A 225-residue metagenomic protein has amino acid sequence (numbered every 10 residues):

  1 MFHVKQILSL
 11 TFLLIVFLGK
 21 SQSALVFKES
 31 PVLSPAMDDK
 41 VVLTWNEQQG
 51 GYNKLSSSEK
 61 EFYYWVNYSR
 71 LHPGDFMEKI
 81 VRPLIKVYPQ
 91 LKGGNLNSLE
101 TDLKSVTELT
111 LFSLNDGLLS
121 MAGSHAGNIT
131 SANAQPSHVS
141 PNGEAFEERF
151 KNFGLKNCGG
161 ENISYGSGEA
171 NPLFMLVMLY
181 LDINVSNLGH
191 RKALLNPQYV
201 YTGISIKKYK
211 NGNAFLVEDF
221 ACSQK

Functional and structural regions predicted by a protein language model:
M1-A24: Bacterial Sec-dependent N-terminal signal peptides
L13, Y63-Y64, N184: Helix-centric, low-specificity signal for extended rod-like, repetitive segments
A24-K60: N-terminal low-complexity, Pro/Thr/Ser-rich intrinsically disordered segments that act as propeptides or flexible
D39-Y52, L99-T107, N157-E161: Acidic/histidine-rich, surface-exposed loop or edge segments in extracytoplasmic proteins
G51, S223-Q224: Calcium-binding acidic motifs and repeat modules
Y52-F153, P197: Short, well-ordered surface patches within globular domains
S124-S223: A well-ordered secondary-structure block
